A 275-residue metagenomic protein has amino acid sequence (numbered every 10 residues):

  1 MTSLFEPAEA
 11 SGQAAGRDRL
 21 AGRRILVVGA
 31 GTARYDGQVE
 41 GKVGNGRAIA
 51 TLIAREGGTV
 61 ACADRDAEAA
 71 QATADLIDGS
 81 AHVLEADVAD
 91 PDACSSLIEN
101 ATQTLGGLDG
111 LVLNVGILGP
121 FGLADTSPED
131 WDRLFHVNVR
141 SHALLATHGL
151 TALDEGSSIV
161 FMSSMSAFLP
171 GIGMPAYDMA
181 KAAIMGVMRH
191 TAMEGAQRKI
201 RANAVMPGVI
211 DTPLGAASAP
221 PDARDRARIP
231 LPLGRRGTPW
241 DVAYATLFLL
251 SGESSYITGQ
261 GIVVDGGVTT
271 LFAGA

Functional and structural regions predicted by a protein language model:
T2-A15, L169, L247, T258-A275: Short C-terminal tail/terminal secondary-structure segment of NAD(P)H-dependent dehydrogenase/reductase domains
R17-V60: Canonical Rossmann dinucleotide-binding motif of NAD(H)/NADP(H)-dependent dehydrogenases/reductases, specifically
V112, A196, R201, I257-G259: Short, small/polar-rich loop/turn modules that mediate ligand/substrate recognition or access, typified
G122-L123, D130-D132, A227: Substrate-binding pocket helix/loop in short-chain dehydrogenase/reductase
A146, A180, M188: Active-site helix of classical SDR
T151, M193-E194, S255: Alpha-helical segment proximal to the catalytic Tyr-Lys
S164: Residue(s) in the substrate-gating loop at a strand-loop-helix junction that position the organic substrate next
